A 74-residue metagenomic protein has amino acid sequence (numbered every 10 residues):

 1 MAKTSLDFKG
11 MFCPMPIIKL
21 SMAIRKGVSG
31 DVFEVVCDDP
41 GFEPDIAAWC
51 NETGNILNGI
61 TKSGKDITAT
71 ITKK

Functional and structural regions predicted by a protein language model:
A2-K9, E34: Short amphipathic
K3, V32, G64-T68: A generic structural signal for beta-strand entry/edge sites
C13: Short cysteine clusters
K26-N51: Amphipathic, hydrophobic secondary-structure cores in small proteins
A47-K74: C-terminal structural segments of small proteins and small subunits
